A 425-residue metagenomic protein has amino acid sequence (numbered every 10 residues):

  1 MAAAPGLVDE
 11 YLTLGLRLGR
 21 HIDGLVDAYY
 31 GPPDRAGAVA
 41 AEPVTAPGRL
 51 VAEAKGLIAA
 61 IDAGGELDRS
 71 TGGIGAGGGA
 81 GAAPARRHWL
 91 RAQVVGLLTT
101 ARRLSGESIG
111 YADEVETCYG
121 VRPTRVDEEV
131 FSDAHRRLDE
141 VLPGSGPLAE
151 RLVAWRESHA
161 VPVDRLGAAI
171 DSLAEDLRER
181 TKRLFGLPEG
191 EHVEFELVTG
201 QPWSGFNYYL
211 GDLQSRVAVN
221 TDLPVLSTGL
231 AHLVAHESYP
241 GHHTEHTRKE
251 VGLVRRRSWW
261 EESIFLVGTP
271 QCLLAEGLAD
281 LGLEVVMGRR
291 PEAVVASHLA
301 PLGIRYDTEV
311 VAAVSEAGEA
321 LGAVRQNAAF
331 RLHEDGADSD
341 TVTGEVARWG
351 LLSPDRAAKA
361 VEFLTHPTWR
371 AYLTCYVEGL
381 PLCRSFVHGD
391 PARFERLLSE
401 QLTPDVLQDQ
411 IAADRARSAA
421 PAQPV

Functional and structural regions predicted by a protein language model:
M1-V425: N-terminal maturation segment of proteins
